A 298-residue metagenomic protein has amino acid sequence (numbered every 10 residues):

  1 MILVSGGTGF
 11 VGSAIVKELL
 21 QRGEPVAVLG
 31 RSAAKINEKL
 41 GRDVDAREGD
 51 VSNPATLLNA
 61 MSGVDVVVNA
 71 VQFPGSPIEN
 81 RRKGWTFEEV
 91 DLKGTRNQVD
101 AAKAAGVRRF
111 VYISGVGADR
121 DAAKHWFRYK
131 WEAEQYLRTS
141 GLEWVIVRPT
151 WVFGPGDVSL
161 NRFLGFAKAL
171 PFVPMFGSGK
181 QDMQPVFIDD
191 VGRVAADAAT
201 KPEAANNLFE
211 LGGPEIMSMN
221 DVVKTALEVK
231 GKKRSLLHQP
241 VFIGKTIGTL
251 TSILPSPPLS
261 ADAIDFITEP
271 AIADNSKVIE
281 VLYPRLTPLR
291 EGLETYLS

Functional and structural regions predicted by a protein language model:
I2, A195-L259, A273-S298: Mid/C-terminal beta-alpha module of Rossmann-like enzyme folds, strongest in SDR-family dehydrogenases/epimerases
I2-E24: N-terminal Rossmann NAD(P)H-binding glycine-rich loop of SDR-like oxidoreductase domains
S5, L29, A70-V71, F110-V116 (+1 more regions): SDR active-site strand-loop-helix element
G12-A14, L92, W131: Residues forming the Rossmann-fold NAD(P)(H) cofactor-binding site
E24-R31: Conserved glycine-rich Rossmann-like NAD(P)H-binding loop of the short-chain dehydrogenase/reductase
R31-A105, V116-R120: NAD(P)H-binding glycine-rich loop region in Rossmannoid oxidoreductase-like domains and their noncatalytic homologs
G94, V158-S159, G177-A199, N206-E210: Substrate-positioning beta->alpha
S114, R120, E134-V158, R162-L164 (+2 more regions): Conserved beta-loop-beta element that borders a ligand/cofactor-binding pocket
